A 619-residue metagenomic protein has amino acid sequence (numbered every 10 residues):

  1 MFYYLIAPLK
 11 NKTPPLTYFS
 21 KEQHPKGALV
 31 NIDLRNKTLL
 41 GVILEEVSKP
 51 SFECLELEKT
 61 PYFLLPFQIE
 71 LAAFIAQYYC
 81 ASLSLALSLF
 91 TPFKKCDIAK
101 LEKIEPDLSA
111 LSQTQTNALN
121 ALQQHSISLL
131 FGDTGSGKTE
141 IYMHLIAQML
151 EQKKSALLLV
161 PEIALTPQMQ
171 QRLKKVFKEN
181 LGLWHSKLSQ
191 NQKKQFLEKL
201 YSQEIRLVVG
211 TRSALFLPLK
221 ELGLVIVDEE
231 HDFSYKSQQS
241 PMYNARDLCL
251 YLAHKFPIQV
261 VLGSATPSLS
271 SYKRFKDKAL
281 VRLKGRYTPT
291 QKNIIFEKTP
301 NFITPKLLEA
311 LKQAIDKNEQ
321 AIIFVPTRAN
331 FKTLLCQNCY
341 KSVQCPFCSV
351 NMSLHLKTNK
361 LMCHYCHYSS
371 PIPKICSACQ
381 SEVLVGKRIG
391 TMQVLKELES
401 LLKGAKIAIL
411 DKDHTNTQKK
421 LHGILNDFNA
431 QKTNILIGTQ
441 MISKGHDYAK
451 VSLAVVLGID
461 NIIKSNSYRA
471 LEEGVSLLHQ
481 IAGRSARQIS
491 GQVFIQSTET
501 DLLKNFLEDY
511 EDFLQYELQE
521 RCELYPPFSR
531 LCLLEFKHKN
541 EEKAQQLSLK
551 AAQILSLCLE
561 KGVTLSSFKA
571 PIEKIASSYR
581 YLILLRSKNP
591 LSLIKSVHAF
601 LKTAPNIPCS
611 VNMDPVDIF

Functional and structural regions predicted by a protein language model:
M1-S264, S270-Y272, K276-T288, Y448 (+7 more regions): Accessory, non-ATPase domains that flank or precede helicase/AAA+ motor cores in DNA-metabolism machines
E45-V47, T91, V325-T327, D411 (+3 more regions): A general secondary-structure junction signal
I127-L150, K154-R206, G210-K543, L582-I583 (+1 more regions): Inter-lobe coupling/hinge segments of SF2-like helicase ATPases
L514-C522, L559-P571: Short amphipathic beta-strand starts and helix->beta connectors
